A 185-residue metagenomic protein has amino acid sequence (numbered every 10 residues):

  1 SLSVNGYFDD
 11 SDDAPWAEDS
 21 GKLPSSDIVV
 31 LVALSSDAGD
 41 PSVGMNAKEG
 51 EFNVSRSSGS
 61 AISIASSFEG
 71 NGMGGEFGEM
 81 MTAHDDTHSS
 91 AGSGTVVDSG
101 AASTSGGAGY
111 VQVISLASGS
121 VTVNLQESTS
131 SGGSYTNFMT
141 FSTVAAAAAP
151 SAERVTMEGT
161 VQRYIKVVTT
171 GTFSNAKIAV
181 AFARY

Functional and structural regions predicted by a protein language model:
S1-Y185: Signature of extracytoplasmic/envelope-associated structural regions
